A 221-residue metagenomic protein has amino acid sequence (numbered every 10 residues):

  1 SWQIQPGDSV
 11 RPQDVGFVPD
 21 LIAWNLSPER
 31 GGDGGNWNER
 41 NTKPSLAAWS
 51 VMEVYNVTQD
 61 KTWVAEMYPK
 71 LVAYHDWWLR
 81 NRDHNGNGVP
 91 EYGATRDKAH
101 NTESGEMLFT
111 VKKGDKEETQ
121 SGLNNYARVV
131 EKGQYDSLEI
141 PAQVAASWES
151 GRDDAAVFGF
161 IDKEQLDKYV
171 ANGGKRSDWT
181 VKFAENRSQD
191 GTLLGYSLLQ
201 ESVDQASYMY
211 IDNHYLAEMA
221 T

Functional and structural regions predicted by a protein language model:
S1-E106: Helix-terminus loop motifs that line ligand-binding clefts
Q13-I22, G32-N41, W179, A184-Q200 (+1 more regions): N-terminal accessory/precursor segments of enzymes
N41-M52, S202-A217: Well-ordered alpha-helical segments within folded domains of soluble proteins
Q59, V72, V130, G173 (+1 more regions): Generic alpha-helical secondary structure signal
D76-Y196, S202-D204: Extended ligand-binding clefts on enzyme/binding-domain cores
M219-T221: Acidic, serine/threonine/proline-rich low-complexity intrinsically disordered regions
